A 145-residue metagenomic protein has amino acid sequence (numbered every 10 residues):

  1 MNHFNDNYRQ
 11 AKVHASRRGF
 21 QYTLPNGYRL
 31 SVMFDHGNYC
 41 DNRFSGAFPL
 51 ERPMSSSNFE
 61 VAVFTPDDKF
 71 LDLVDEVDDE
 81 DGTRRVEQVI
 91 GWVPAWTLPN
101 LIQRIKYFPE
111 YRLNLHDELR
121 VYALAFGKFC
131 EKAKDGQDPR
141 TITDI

Functional and structural regions predicted by a protein language model:
M1-I145: Catalytic phosphate/metal-binding cores of nucleic-acid and nucleotide-processing enzymes, i.e., regions that mediate
